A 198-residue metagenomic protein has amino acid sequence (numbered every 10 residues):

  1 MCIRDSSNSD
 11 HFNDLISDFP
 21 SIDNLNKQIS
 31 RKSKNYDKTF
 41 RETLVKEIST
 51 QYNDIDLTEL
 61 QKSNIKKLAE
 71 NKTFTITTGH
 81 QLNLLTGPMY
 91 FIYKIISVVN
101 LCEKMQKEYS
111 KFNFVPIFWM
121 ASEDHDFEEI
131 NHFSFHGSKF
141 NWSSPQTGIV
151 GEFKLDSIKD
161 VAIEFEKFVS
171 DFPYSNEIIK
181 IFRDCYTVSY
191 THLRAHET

Functional and structural regions predicted by a protein language model:
M1-D5, T191-T198: Conserved small/polar residues in nucleotide/adenosyl-binding loops
R4-I55: Low-complexity, highly charged intrinsically disordered N-terminal segments that act as targeting/localization
D54-N64: Gly/Pro-rich turn-and-neighbor structural signature
N71-Q106: N-terminal catalytic cores of NTP/NDP-binding nucleotidyl/phosphoryl-transfer enzymes
P88-M89, C102-D126: Glycine-rich phosphate/pyrophosphate-binding loops and their adjacent beta-strand/loop elements at enzyme active sites
I92-K94, I130-S138: Short secondary-structure boundary/capping segments
H136-G151: Acidic, His- and aromatic-enriched active-site or binding-groove loops in soluble protein domains that engage sugars
I149-R194: Long, charge-rich alpha-helical interaction segments
